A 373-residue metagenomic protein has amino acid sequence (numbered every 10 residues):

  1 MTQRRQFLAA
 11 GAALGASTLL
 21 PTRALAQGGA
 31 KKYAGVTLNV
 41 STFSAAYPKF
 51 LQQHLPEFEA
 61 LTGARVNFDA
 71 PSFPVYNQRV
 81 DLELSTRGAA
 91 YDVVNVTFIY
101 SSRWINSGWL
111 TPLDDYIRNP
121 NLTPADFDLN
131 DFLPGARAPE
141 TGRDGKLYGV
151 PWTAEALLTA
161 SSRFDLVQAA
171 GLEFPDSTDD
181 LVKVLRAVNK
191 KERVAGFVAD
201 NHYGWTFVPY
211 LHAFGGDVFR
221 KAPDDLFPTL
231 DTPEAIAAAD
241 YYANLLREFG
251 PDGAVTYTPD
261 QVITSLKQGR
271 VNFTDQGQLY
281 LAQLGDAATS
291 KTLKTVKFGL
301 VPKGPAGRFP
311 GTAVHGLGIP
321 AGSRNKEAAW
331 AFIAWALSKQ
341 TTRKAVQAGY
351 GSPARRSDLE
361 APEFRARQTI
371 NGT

Functional and structural regions predicted by a protein language model:
F7-W109, N119-F127, F174, V255 (+3 more regions): Conserved N-terminal structural module of periplasmic/extracytoplasmic solute-binding proteins
G28-K32, F98-L157, T295-K297: Hinge/lid segment of periplasmic solute-binding proteins
K31-G35, D114-F132, G216-A237, D286-K291 (+1 more regions): Short, solvent-exposed loop/beta-turn-alpha elements that line the ligand-binding surface or hinge of extracytoplasmic
P71-R79, T178-K183, A254-K267: Short helix-initiation/N-cap motifs at beta->coil->alpha
W104-P112, R193-V194, Y210-A213, L284-G304: Ligand-binding "clamshell"
R118-N121, L279-T292, G304-T373: C-terminal lobe and pocket-closing loops of periplasmic/extracytoplasmic Venus-flytrap solute-binding proteins
R137-L158, V182-P228, E234, V271: Extracytoplasmic/periplasmic solute-binding protein
D180, V184-N189, D224-T256, K297 (+1 more regions): Glycine-centered hinge/linker elements that transmit conformational signals in sensory and ligand-binding systems
